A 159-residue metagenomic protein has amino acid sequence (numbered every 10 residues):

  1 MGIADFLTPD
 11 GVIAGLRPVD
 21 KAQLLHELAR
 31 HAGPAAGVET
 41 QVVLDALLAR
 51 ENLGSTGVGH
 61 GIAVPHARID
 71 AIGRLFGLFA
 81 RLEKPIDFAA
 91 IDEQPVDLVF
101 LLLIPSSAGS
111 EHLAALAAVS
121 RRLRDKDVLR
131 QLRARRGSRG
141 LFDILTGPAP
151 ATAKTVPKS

Functional and structural regions predicted by a protein language model:
M1-S159: Cytosolic covalent-transfer regions centered on His/Cys nucleophiles that carry phosphoryl or persulfide groups
